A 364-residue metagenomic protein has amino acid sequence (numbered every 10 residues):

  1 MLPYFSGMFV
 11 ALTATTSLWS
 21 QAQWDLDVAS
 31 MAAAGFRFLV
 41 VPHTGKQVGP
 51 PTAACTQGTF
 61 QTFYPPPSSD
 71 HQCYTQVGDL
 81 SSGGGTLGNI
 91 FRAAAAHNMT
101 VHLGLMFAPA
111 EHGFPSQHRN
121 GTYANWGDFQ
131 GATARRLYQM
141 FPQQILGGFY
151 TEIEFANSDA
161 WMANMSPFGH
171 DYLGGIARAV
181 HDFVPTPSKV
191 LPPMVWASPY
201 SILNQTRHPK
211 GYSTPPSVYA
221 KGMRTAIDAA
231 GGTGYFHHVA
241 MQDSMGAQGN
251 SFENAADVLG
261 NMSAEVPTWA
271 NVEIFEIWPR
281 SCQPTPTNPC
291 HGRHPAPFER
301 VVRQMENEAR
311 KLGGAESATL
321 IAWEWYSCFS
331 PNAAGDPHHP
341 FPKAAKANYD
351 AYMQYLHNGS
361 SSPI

Functional and structural regions predicted by a protein language model:
M1-G35: N-terminal carbohydrate-binding accessory modules
S6-W19, Q61-S82, F114-G127, E152-P167 (+2 more regions): The substrate-binding groove and active-site-proximal loops of carbohydrate-active enzymes, especially glycoside
W19-Q23, S82-T86, N125-T133, F168-Y172 (+3 more regions): Soluble or luminal CAZymes and related metallo-dependent hydrolases
Q21-E111, N164-V195, S251-E265: Aromatic-lined substrate-binding rim segments of carbohydrate-active enzymes
D27, M31-T44, V48, A230-F252 (+1 more regions): Substrate-binding cleft of secreted/luminal carbohydrate-active enzymes
P50-L80, T206-K221, T225, A229 (+1 more regions): Surface-exposed intrinsically disordered loops and tails
L80-H97, Q117-G148, A179, V218-T233 (+1 more regions): An active-site-proximal structural segment forming one wall of the substrate-binding cleft that immediately precedes
M99-W126, G147-E154, L173-Y219, Y235-G249 (+2 more regions): Aromatic-lined carbohydrate-recognition surfaces of secreted/lumenal glycan-active proteins
